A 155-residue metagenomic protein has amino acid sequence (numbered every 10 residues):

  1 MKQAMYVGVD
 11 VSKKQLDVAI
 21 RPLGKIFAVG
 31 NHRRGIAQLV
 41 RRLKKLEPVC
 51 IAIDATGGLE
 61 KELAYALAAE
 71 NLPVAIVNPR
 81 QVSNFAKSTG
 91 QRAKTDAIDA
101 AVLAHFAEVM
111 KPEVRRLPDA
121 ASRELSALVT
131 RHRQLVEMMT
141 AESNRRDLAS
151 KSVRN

Functional and structural regions predicted by a protein language model:
M1-N155: Phosphate- and other anionic-substrate recognition elements at nucleic-acid/protein interfaces
